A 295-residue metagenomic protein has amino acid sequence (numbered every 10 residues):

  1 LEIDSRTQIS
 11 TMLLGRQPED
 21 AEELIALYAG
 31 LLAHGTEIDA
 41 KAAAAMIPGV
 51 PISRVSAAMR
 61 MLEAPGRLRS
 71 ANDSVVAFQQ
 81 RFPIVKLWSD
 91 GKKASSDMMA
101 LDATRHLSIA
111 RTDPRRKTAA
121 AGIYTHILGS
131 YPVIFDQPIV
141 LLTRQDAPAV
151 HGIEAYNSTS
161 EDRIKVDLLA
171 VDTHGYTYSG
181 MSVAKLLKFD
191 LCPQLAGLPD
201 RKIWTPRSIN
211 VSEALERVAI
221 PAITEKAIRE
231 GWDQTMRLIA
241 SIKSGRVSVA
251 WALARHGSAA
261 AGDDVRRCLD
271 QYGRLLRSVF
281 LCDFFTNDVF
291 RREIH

Functional and structural regions predicted by a protein language model:
L1-M46: Structured, charged N-terminal subsegments at the starts of enzyme catalytic cores and at intra-chain domain/subunit
Q17, A45-M59: Short, basic interhelical loop/turn and adjoining N-cap of the next helix at nucleic-acid- or acidic-partner-contacting
A43, A94-A100, L169-H174: Short, conserved catalytic/metal-binding motifs centered on acidic residues
I47-G49, I153-R163, S179-P193: Short, surface-exposed basic-aromatic patches at helix termini and helix-loop junctions that form
P65-I123: Active-site-proximal, Lys/Arg-enriched surface segment that forms a nucleic-acid-binding/basic interface patch
P114-N157: Electropositive, glycine- and tryptophan-enriched low-complexity nucleic-acid-binding patches
L169-S179, G197-K202: Acidic, metal-coordinating catalytic cores used for nucleic-acid/nucleotide bond scission and strand-transfer chemistry
R217-H295: Long, compositionally biased intrinsically disordered regions
